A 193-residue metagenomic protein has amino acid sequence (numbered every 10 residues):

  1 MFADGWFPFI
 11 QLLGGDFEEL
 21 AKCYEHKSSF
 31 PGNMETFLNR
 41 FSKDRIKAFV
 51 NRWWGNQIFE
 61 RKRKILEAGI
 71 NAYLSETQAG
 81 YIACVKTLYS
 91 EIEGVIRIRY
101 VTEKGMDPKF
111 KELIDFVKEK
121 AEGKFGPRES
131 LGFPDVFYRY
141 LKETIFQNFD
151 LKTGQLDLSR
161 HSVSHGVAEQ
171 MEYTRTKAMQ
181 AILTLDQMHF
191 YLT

Functional and structural regions predicted by a protein language model:
M1-W53: Internal, Lys/Arg-enriched amphipathic helical interaction segments that engage polyanionic partners
H26, F30, K43, N56-E67 (+2 more regions): Short, structured coil/loop segments at alpha-helix boundaries
P31-E76, Y81-S90: A short mid-domain helix/strand-loop element embedded in enzyme catalytic domains that forms or borders the active-site
A72-S75, A79-T193: Amphipathic, oligomerization/interface secondary-structure segments
